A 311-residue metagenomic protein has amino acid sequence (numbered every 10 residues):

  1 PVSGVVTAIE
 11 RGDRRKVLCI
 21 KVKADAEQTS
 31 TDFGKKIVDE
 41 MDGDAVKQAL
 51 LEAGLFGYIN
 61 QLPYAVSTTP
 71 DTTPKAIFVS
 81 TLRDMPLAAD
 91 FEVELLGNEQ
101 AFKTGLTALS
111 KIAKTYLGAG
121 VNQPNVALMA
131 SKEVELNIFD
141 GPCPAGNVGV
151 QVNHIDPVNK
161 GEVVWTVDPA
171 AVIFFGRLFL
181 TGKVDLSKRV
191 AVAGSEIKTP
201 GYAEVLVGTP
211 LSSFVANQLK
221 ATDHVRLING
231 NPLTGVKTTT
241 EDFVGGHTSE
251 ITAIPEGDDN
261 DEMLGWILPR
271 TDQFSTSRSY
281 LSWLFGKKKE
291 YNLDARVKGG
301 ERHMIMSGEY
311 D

Functional and structural regions predicted by a protein language model:
P1-A8: Generic structural motif
G12-D311: Buried, small/hydrophobic-residue-enriched core segments of structured protein domains
